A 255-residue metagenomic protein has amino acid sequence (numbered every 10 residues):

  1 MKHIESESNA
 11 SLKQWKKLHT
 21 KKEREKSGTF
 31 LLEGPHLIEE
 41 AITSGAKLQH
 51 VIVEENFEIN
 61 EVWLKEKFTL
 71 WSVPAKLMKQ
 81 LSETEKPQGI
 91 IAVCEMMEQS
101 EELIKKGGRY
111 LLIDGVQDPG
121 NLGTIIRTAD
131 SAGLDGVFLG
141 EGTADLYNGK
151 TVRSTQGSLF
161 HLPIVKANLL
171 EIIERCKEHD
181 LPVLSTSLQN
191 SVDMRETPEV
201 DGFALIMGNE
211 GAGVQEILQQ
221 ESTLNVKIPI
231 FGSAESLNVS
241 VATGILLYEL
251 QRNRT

Functional and structural regions predicted by a protein language model:
M1-F57, T143-A144: Boundary-proximal intrinsically disordered activation/regulatory segments immediately upstream of a helical core
H3-S6, W71-V73, L162-L169: Short acidic-hydrophobic, aromatic-tinged amphipathic segments that line or gate anion-handling sites
G34, Q117-I125, L237-A242: Amphipathic alpha-helical repeat scaffolds
T43, E102-N190: RNA substrate-binding interface of SAM-dependent RNA methyltransferases
L70-E95: Glycine/small-residue-rich loop that forms an oxyanion/phosphate-binding "nest" at active or ligand-binding sites
V73-P74, D114, G140-E141, P163 (+1 more regions): Short beta->alpha connector loops at strand-helix junctions that form conserved, small/polar/Pro-enriched
S131-A132, L146, T151-G157, E216-T255: Structured adenosyl-cofactor binding patch, chiefly the S-adenosyl-L-methionine
S185-A234: Active-site/ligand-binding-proximal alpha/beta "capping" segment
